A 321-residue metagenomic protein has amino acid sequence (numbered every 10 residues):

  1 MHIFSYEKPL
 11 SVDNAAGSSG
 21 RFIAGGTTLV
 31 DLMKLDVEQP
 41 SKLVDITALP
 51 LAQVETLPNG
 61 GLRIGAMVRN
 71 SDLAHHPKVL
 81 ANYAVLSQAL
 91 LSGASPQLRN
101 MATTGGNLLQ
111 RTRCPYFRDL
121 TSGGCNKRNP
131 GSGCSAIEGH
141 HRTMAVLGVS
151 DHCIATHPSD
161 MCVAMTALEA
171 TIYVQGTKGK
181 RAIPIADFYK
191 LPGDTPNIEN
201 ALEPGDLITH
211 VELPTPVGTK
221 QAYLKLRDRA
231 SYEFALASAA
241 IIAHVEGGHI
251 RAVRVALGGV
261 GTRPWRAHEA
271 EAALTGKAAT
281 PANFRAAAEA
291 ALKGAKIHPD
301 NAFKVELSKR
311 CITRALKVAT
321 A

Functional and structural regions predicted by a protein language model:
M1-A321: C-terminal structural segment of proteins
